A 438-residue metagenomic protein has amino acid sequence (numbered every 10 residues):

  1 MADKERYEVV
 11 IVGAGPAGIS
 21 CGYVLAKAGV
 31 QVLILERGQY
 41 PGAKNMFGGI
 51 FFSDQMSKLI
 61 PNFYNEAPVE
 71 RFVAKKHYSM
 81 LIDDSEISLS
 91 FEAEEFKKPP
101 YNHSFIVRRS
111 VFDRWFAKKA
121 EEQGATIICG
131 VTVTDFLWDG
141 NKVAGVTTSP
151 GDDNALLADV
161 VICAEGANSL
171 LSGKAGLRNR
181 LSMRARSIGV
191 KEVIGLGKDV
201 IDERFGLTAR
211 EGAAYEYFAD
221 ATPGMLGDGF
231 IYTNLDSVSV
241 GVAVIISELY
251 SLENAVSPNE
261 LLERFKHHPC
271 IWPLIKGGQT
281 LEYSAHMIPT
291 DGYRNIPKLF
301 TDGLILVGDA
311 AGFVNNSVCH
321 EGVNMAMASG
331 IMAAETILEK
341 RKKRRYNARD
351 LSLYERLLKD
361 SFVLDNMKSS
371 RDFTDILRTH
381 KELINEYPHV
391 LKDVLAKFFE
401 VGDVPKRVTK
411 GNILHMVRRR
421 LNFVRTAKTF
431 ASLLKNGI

Functional and structural regions predicted by a protein language model:
R6-L33: N-terminal Rossmann-like FAD-binding beta1-loop-alpha1 element of flavoenzymes
A17, Y40, N168: Conserved Rossmann-like nucleotide-cofactor binding loop
G38-S85: N-terminal FAD cofactor-binding segment of flavoenzymes
K98-K118, Y250-V256: Short beta-strand to alpha-helix junction loop
K119-C270: Predominantly flavin-linked oxidoreductase catalytic cores and closely associated redox partners
T222-M225, L235, E248, N254-M332 (+3 more regions): FAD/FMN-dependent oxidoreductases across multiple families
E335-L383: Active-site-proximal substrate-binding core of FAD-dependent oxidoreductases
L377-I438: C-terminal auxiliary extensions adjacent to catalytic cores
